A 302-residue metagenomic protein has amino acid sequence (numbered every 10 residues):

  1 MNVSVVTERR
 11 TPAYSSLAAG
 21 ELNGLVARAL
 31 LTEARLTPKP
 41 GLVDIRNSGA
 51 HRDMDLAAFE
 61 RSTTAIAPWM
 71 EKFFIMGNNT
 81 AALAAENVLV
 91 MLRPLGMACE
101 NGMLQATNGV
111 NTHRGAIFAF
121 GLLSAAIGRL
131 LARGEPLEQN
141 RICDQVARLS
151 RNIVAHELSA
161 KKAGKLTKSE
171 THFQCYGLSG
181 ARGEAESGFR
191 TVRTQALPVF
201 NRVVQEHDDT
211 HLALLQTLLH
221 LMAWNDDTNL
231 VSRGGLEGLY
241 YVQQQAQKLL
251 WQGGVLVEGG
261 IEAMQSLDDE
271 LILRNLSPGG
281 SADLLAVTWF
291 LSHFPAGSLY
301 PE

Functional and structural regions predicted by a protein language model:
M1-A85, L89, I127-D269, L273-N275 (+1 more regions): Phosphate-rich cofactor/ligand-interacting catalytic cores and adjacent structured alpha/beta frameworks
R46-A50, R114, L122, R182 (+1 more regions): Solvent-exposed, flexible loop/coil residues
R61, A282-L285: Short, charged alpha-helical segments
E71-R129: Long, hydrophobic/aromatic-enriched structural stretches that serve as scaffold segments
A119, L215-M222, L284-L291: Short, structured motif recognition centered on aromatic/hydrophobic residues
